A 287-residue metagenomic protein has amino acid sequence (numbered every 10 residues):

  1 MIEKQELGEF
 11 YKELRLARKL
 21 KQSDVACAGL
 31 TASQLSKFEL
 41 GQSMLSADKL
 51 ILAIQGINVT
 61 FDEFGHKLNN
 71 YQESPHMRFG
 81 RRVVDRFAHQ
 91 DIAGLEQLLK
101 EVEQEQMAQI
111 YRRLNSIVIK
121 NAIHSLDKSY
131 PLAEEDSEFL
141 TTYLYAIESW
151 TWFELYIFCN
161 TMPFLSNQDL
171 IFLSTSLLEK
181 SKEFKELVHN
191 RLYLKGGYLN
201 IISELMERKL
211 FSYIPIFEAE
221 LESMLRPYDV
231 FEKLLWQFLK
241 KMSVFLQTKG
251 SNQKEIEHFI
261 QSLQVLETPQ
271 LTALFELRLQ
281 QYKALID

Functional and structural regions predicted by a protein language model:
M1-A17: A short, Lys/Arg-rich alpha-helix, primarily the initiator
I2, N69, E73-H76, G80 (+5 more regions): Alpha-solenoid helical repeat architecture
F10, K49, R81, L114-I123 (+7 more regions): "A position-specific structural signal for the A-helix of alpha-solenoid helical repeats
K19-S36: Short alpha-helical DNA-recognition segment
D48-E63: DNA major-groove recognition helix of helix-turn-helix/homeodomain DNA-binding modules
H66-A93, Q261: Short, charged recognition helix plus adjacent turn of helix-turn-helix-like nucleic-acid-binding domains
L99-Q104, F139-Y145, L178-K185, E218-R226 (+1 more regions): Amphipathic alpha-helical segments of tetratricopeptide repeats
E103-E207: Mid-protein regulatory/catalytic core that forms ligand/cofactor-binding pockets and protein-protein interaction
